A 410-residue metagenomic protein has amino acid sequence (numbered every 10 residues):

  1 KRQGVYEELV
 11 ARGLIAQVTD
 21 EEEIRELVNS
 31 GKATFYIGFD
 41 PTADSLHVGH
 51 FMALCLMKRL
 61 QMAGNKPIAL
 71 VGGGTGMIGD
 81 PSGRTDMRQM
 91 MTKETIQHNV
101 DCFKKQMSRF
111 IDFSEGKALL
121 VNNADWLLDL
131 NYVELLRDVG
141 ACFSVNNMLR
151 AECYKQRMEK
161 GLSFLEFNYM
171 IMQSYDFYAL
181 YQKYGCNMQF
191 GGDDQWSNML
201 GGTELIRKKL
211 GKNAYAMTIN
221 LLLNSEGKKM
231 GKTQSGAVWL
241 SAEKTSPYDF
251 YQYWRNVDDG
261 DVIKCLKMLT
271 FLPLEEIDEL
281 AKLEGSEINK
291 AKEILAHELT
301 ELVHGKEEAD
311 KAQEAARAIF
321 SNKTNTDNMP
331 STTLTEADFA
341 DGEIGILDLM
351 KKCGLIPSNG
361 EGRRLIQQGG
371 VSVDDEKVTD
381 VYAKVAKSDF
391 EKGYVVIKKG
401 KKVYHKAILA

Functional and structural regions predicted by a protein language model:
K1-F35: Positively charged, low-complexity intrinsically disordered leader regions
R12, T92-K93, N99-K104, S108-T218 (+1 more regions): Divalent-metal (Mg2+/Mn2+/Ca2+)-assisted nucleotide/phosphate chemistry catalytic cores
E23-P81, F190-W196: N-terminal catalytic cores of NTP/NDP-binding nucleotidyl/phosphoryl-transfer enzymes
N29-G38, L60, P67, S174-K183 (+2 more regions): Short, hydrophobic/aliphatic alpha-helical segments
A53-L60, L180, N198-I206, L299 (+1 more regions): Buried hydrophobic packing segments
G79-G83, L130-L136, K228-Q234: Short acidic, glycine/serine/threonine-rich loops at helix termini
P81-Q97: A charged helix-plus-loop insertion that forms the helical arch/lid used to bind and gate nucleic-acid substrates
I206-A410: Conserved nucleotide- and phosphate/pyrophosphate-binding catalytic cores in adenylate/nucleotidyl-handling enzymes
